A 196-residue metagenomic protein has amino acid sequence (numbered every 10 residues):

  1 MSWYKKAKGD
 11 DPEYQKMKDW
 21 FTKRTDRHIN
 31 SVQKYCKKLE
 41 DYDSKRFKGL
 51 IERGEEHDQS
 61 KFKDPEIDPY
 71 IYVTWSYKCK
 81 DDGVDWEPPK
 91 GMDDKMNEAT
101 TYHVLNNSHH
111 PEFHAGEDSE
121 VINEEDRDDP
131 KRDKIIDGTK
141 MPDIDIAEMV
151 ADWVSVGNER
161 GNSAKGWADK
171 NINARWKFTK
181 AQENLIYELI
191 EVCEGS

Functional and structural regions predicted by a protein language model:
M1-S196: Metal-dependent phosphohydrolase cores
